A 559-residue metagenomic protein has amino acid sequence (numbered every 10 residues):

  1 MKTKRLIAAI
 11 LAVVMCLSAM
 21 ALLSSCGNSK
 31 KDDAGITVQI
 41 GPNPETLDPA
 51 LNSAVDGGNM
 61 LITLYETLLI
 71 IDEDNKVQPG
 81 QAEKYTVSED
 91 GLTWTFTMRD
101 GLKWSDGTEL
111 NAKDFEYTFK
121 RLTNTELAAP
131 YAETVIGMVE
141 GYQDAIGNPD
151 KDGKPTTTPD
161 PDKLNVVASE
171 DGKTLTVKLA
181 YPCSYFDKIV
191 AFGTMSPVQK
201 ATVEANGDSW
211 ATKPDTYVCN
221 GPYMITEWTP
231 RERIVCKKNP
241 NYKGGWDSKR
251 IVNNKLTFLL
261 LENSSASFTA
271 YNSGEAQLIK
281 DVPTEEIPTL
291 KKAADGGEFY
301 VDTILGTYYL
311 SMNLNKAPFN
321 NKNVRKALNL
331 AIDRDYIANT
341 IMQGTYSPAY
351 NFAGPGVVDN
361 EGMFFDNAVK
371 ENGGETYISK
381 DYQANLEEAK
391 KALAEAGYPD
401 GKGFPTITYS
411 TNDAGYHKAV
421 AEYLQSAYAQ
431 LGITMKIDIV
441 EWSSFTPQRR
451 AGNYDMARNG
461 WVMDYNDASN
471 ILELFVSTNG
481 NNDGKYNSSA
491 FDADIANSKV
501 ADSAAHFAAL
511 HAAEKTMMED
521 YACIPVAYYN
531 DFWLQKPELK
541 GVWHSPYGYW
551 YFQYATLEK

Functional and structural regions predicted by a protein language model:
V38, G107, Y409, S426-V476 (+1 more regions): Periplasmic binding protein-like
Q39-E89, V218: N-terminal lobe/hinge region of extracytoplasmic solute-binding protein
K76, K151, P161-K163, G172 (+2 more regions): Gly/Pro-rich hinge or "lid" segments in bacterial periplasmic/extracellular proteins
E83-V135, T176, P318-N320: Aromatic- and charge-enriched surface segment that lines or borders ligand/interaction sites
N241-T289, T434: Ligand-site clamp/hinge motif
N320-S426, A512: Append "and occasionally in soluble cytosolic enzymes with long acidic Gly/Pro-rich linkers
T376-Y382, K436-F445, N470-P537, K559: Extracytoplasmic/peripheral linker and loop segments enriched in polar/acidic and small residues with frequent Thr/Pro
W533-K559: Long beta-strand-rich cores associated with HINT superfamily self-processing modules
